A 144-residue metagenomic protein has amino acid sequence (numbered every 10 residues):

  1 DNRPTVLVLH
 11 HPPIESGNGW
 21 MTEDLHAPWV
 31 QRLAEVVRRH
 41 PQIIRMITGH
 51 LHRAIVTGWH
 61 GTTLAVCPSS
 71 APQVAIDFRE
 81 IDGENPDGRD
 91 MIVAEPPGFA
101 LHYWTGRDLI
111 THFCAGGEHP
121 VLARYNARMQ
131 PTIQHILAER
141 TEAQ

Functional and structural regions predicted by a protein language model:
D1-T63, G98-L101, Q130, H135-A143: His/acidic metal-ligating clusters that form di-metal
I55-Q144: Binuclear metal-dependent phosphoesterase catalytic core
